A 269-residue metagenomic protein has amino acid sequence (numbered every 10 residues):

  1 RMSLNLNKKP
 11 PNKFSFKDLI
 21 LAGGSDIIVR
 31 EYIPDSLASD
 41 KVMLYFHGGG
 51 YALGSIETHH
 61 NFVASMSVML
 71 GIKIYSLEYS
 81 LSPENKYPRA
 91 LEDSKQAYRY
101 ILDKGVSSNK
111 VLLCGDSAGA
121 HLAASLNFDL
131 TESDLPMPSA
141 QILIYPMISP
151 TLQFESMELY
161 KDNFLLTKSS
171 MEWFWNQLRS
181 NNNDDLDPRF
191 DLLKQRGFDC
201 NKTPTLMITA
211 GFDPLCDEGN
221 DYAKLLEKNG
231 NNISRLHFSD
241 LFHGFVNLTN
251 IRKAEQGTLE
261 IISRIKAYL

Functional and structural regions predicted by a protein language model:
R1-D35, D184-D185, L269: A glycine/proline-hinged amphipathic helix-loop "lid/cap" segment that gates access to hydrophobic ligand pockets
V29-K41, L193-D199: Short beta-strand-to-loop junctions in surface cap/lid or active-site-entrance loops
D40-G49: Short beta-strand element of the alpha/beta-hydrolase
V42, G71-Y75: A fold-wide structural signal in alpha/beta-hydrolase
G50, Y79-K86, I148, F242: Alpha/beta-hydrolase active-site loop signature
I56, F62, Y75-K110, N250-E255: Catalytic nucleophile-loop/oxyanion-hole region of alpha/beta-hydrolase and closely related hydrolase-like folds
G115, G119, A123: Gly/Ala-rich beta-loop-alpha elbow adjacent to hydrolase catalytic centers
A124-L269: Alpha/beta hydrolase fold serine-hydrolase catalytic domain that processes acyl esters and thioesters
